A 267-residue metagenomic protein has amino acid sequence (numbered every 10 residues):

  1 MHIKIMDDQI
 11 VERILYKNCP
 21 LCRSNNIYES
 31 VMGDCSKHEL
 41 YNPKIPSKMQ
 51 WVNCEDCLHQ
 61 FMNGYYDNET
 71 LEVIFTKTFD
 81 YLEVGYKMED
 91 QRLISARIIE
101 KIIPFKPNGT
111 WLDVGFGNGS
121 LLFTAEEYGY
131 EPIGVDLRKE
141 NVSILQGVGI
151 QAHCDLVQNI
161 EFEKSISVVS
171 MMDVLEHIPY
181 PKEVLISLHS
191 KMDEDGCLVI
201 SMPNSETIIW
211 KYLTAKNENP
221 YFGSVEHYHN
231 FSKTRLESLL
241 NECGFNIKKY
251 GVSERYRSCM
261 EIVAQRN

Functional and structural regions predicted by a protein language model:
M1-M172, K182-L185, P220, G251-N267: Conserved N-terminal segment of class I S-adenosyl-L-methionine
R13, M171, P179-N267: S-adenosyl-L-methionine-dependent methyltransferase catalytic module, highlighting the catalytic core
